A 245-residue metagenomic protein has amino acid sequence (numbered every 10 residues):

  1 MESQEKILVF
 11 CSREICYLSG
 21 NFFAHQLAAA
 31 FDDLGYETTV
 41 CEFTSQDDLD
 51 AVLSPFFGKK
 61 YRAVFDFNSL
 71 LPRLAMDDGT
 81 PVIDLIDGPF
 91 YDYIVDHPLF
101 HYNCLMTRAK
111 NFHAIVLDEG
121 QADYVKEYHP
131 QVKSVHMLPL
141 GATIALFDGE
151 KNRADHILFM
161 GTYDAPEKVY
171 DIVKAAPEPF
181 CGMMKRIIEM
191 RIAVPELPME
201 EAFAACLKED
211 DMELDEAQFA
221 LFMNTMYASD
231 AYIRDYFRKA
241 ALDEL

Functional and structural regions predicted by a protein language model:
E2-Q4, A109: Short, flexible coil/linker segments at domain boundaries that flank nucleotide/cofactor-interacting
S3, C11-C16, F23, S134-L245: Nucleotide-sugar donor-binding catalytic core of glycosyltransferases
V9-S12, G20-E127, A145-F147: Extended catalytic core of nucleotide-activated donor transferases of GT-like folds
P72, K133-S134: Repeat-unit-sized solenoid/scaffold elements
P81-D84, Q131-V132, K174-A176: Glycine-rich, phosphate-binding/catalytic loops in enzymes
Y124, Y128, H136-P139: Beta-rich, aromatic/charged-enriched effector core domains that present basic-aromatic interfaces for binding
